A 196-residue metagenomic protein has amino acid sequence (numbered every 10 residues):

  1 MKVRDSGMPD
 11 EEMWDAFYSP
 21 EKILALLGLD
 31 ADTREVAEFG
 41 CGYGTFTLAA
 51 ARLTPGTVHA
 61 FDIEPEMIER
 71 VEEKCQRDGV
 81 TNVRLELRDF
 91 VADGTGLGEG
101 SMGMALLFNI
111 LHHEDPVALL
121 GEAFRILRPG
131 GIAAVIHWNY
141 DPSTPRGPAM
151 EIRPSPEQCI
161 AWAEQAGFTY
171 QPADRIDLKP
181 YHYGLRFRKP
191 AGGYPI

Functional and structural regions predicted by a protein language model:
M1-Y18: Class I SAM-dependent methyltransferase Rossmann-like catalytic core, especially the SAM/SAH-binding loop
D15-R34: Conserved alpha-helix/loop element of class I SAM-dependent methyltransferases that forms part of the SAM/SAH-binding
A37, Y43-D93: Class I SAM-dependent methyltransferase SAM/SAH-binding core
T95-M104: A short acidic, Gly/Pro-enriched loop at the edge of an enzyme's catalytic core that lines a small-molecule cofactor
G103-P116: A short SAM/SAH-binding and catalytic strip from SAM-dependent methyltransferases
A118-I132: A short glycine-rich, Lys/Arg-flanked "PGG" loop and its adjoining helix->strand segment in the class I
A134-Q158: Conserved class I S-adenosyl-L-methionine
R175-I196: Core SAM-dependent methyltransferase catalytic element
